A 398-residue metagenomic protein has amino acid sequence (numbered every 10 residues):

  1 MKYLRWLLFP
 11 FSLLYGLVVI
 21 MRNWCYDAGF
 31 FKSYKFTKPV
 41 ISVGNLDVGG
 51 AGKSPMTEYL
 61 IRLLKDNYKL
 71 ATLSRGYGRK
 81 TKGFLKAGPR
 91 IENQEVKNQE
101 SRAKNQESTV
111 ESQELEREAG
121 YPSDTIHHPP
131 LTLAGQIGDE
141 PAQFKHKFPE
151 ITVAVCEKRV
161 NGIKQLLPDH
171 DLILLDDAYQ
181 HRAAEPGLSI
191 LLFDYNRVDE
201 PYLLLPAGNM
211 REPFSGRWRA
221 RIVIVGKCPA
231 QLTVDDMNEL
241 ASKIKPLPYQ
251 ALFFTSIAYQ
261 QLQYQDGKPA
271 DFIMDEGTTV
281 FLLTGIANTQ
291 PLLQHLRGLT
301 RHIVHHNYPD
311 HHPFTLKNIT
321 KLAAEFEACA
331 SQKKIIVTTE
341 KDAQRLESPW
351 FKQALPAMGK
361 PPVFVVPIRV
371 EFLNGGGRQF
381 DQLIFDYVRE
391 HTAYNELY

Functional and structural regions predicted by a protein language model:
M1-P39, Y387, H391, N395: A transmembrane-helix-recognition feature enriched in membrane-embedded lipid enzymes and envelope glyco-/phospholipid
K2, V198-Q332, Y394-Y398: C-terminal accessory "lid"/substrate-recognition subdomains
L14, S54, F144, D176 (+3 more regions): Residue-level signal for inorganic ion chemistry
W24-F84, A230: Walker A (P-loop) phosphate-binding motif
Y77-R90, G120-P248: Phosphate/Mg2+-binding loops and adjacent switch elements in nucleotide/diphosphate-handling enzyme cores
G88-T132, P356-M358: Short, basic, low-complexity termini and linkers enriched in Ser/Thr/Gly/Pro that act as targeting/leader peptides
P309-P313, A357-R389: Short, flexible loop segments at boundaries between secondary-structure elements
K334-K341: Acidic beta-strand-to-loop metal/phosphate-binding motif
